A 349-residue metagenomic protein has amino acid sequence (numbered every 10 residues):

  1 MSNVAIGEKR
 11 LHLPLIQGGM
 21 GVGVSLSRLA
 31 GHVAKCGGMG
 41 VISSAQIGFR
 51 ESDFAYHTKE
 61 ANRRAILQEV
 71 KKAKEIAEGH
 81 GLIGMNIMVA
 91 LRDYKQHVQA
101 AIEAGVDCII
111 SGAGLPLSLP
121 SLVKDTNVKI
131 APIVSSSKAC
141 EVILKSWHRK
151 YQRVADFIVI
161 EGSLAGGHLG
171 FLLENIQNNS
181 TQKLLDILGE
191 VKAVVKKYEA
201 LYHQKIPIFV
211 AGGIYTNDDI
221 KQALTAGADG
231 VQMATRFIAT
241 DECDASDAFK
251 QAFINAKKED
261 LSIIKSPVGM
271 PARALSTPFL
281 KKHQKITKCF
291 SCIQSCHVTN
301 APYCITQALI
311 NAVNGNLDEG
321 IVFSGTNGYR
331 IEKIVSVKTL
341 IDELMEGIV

Functional and structural regions predicted by a protein language model:
M1-L201: Active-site entrance/lid segments in N-terminal catalytic domains of soluble metabolic enzymes
I16, A165-F209, Y215-V349: Conserved active-site-proximal phosphate/metal-binding subdomains
V24, I214-Y215: Residue-level detector of alpha-helix initiation sites
S43, I133, A211, M233-A234: Generic beta-sheet signal
